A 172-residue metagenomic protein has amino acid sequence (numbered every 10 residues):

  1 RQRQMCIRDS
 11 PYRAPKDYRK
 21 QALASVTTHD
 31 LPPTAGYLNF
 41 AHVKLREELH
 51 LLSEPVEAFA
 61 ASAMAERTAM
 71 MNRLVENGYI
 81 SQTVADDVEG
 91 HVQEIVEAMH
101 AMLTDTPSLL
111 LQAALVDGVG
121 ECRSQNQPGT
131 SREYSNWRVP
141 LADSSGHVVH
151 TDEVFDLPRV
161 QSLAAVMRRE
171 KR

Functional and structural regions predicted by a protein language model:
R1, A24-T27, L111-A113: Hydrophobic faces of well-ordered beta-strands that scaffold small-molecule active sites in alpha/beta enzyme cores
R1, Q125-T130, S144, V166-K171: A structural signal for the main folded, soluble domain(s) of proteins
Q2-I7: Short, small-residue-biased leader/transition segments that mark boundaries at the very start of proteins
R8, D30-P32, V116-G120, G146-H147: Short, solvent-exposed loop/turn segments at secondary-structure junctions
S10-A14, T34-L45, L49, C122-N126 (+1 more regions): Short conserved micro-motifs at the rims of enzyme active sites and ligand-binding pockets
K16-R19: Non-catalytic regulatory appendages
H29, W137: Conserved, mostly hydrophobic/aromatic
V56-A113, V119: A glycine-rich beta-turn/hairpin centered on an aromatic-Pro dipeptide
